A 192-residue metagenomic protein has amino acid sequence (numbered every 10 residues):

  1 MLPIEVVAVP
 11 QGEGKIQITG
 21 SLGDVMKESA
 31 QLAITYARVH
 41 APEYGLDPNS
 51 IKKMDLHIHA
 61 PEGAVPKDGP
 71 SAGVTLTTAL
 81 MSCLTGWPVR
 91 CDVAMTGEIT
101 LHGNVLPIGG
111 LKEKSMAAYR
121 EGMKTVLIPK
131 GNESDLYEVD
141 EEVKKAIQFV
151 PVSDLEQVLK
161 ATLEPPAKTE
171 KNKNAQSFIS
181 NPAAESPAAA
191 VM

Functional and structural regions predicted by a protein language model:
M1-M192: Peripheral, non-AAA+ core regions of ATP-driven protein-machinery
